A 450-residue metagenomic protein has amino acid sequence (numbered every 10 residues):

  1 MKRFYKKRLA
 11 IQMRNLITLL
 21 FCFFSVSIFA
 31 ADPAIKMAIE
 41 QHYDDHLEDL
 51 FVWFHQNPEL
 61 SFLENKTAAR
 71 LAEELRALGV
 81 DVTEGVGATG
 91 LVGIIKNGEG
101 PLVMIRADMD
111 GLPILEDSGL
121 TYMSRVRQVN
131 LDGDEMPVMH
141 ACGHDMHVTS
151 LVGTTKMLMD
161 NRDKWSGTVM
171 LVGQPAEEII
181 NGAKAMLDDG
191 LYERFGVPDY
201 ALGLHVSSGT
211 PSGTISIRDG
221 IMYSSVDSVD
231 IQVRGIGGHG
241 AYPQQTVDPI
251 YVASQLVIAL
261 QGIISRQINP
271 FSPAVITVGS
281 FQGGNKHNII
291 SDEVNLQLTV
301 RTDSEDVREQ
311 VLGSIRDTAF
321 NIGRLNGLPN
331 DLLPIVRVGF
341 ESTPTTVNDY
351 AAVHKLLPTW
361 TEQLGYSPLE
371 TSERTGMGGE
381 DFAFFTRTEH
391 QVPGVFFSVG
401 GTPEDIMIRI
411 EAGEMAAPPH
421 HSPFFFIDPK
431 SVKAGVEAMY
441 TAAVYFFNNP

Functional and structural regions predicted by a protein language model:
M1-M13: N-terminal secretory signal peptides that target proteins for export/translocation
Q12-F21: Sec-dependent signal peptide recognition, specifically the positively charged N-region followed immediately by
S25-V26: N-terminal signal peptide c-region/cleavage motif recognized by signal peptidases
A31, S254-P450: Metal-dependent amide/peptide-bond hydrolase catalytic core, centered on the "pita-bread" metallohydrolase fold
D32-H140, D145, T149-G153, M157-S166: Acidic/His- and Gly-rich active-site-bordering loop/insert found across diverse amide/peptide-bond hydrolases
F54, L75, G93, I105 (+9 more regions): Divalent metal-coordination and catalytic microenvironments
R127-M139, D145-M146, M157-F281, N285-I289: Histidine/acidic-residue-rich, glycine-tolerant segments that coordinate divalent metal ions
